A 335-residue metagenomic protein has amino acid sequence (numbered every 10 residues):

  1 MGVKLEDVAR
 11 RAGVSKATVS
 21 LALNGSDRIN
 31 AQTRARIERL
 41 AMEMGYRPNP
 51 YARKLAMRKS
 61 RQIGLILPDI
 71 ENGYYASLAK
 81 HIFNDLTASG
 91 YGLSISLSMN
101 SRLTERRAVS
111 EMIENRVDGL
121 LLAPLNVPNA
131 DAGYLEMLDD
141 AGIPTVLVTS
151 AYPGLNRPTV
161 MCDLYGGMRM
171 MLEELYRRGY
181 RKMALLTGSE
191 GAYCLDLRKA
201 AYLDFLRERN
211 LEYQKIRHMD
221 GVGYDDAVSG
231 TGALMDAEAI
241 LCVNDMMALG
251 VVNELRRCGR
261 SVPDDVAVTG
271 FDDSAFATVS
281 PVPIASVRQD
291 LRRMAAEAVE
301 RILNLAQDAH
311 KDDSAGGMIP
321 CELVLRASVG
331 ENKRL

Functional and structural regions predicted by a protein language model:
M1-R61: N-terminal helix-turn-helix DNA-binding module of bacterial transcription factors
R36, Y74-A88, R107, G167-M171 (+4 more regions): Short, solvent-exposed amphipathic alpha-helices that sit in or adjacent to ligand/effector-binding or catalytic
R58-E173, R177, G230-L234: Alpha-helical recognition/docking segments in bacterial nutrient-uptake and carbohydrate-utilization systems
L86-L97, L185, L203-D225: Short beta-strand elements in bilobed, periplasmic/extracellular small-molecule ligand-binding domains
P158-L185, A200, V222-T231, A248 (+1 more regions): Hydrophobic alpha-helical segments within soluble ligand-binding/sensing domains
R169-R209, K311-V329: An alpha-beta-alpha
Y213, V228-L335: Flexible loop/turn connectors
